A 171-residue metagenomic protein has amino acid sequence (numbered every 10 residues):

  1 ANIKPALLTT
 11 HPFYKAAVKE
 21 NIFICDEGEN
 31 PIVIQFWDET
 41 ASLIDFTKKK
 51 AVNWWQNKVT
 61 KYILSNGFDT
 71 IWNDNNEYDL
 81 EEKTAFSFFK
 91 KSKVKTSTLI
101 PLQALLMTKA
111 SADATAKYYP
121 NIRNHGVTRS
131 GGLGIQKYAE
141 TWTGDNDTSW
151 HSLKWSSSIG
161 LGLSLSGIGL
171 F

Functional and structural regions predicted by a protein language model:
A1-F171: Catalytic-domain carbohydrate-binding cleft regions of carbohydrate-active enzymes
